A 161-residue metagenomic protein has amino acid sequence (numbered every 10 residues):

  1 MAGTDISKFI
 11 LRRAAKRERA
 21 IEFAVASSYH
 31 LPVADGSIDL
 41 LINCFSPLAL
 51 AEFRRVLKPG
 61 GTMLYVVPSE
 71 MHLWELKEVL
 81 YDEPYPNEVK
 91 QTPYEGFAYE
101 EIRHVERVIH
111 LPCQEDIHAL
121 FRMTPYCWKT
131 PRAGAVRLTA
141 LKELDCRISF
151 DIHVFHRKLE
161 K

Functional and structural regions predicted by a protein language model:
M1-A2, I6, K16, L64 (+2 more regions): A structural signal for the main folded, soluble domain(s) of proteins
M1-L31: Class I SAM-dependent methyltransferase SAM/SAH-binding core
R12-A14, V33-G36, L73-V79: Short, charged, surface-exposed secondary-structure boundary motifs
D39-I42: Hydrophobic beta-strand segment of the Class I
F45-P59: A short, conserved alpha-helix within the catalytic core of class I
G60-H72: Conserved beta-strand signature within the Rossmann-like core of class I S-adenosyl-L-methionine
E70, K77-E101: Conserved Class I S-adenosyl-L-methionine
V105-K161: Conserved Class I S-adenosyl-L-methionine
